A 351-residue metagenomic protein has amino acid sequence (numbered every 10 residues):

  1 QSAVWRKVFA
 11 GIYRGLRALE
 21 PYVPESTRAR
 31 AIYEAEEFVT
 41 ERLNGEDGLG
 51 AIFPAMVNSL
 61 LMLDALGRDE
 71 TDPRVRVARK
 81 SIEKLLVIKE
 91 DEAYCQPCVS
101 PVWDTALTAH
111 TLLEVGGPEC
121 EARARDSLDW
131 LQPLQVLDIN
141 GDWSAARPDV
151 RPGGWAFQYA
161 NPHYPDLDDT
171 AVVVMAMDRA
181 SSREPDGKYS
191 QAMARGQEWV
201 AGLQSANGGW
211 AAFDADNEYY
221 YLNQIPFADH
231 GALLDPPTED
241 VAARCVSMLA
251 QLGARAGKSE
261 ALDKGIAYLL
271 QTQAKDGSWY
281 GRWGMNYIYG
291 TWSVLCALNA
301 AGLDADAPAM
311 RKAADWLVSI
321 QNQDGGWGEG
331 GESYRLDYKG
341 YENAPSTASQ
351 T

Functional and structural regions predicted by a protein language model:
Q1-T351: Preference for long, amphipathic alpha-helical scaffolds in soluble/luminal domains and all-alpha bundles
